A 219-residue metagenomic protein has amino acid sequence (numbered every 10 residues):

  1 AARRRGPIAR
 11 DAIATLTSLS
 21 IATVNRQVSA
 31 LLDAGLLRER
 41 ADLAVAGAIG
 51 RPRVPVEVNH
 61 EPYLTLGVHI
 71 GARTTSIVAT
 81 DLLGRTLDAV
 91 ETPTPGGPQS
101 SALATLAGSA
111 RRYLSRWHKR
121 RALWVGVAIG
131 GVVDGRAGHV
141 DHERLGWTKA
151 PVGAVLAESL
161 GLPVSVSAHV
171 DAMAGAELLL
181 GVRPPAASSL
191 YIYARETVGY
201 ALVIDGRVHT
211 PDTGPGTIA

Functional and structural regions predicted by a protein language model:
A1-G50, V54-V56: Nucleotide/phosphate-binding catalytic cleft detector across ATP-hydrolyzing and phosphate-transferring enzymes
L19, A72, A168-V170: Short beta->alpha linker loops
D42, A46-Y63, V166-L190: Conserved phosphate-binding catalytic cores of ATP/NTP-utilizing and phosphoryl-transfer enzymes
L43, G130-V133, R195-T197: Short glycine-rich anion-binding loops that position phosphate/pyrophosphate groups of nucleotides and phosphorylated
P52-D88, S189-R207: Gly/Thr-rich phosphate-binding beta-strand-loop-beta motif of the actin/hexokinase/Hsp70
T86, V90-S188: Glycine-rich phosphate-binding loop and adjoining helix at the ATP-binding site of ATP-dependent phosphoryl-transfer
D171-A219: Acidic, glycine-rich loop-and-beta core segments that form the ion-binding/anion-interacting portion of active sites
